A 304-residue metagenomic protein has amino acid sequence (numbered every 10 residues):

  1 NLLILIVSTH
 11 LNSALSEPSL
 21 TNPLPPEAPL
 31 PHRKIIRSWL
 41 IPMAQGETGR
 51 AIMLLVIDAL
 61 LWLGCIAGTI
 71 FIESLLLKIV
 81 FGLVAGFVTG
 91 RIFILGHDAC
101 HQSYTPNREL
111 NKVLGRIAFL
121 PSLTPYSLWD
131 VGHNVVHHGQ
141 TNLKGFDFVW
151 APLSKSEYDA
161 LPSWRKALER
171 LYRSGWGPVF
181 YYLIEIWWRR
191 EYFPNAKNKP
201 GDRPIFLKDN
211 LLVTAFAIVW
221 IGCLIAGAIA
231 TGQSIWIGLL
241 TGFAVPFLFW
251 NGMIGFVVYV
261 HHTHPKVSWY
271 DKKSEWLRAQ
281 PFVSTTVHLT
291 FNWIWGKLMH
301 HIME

Functional and structural regions predicted by a protein language model:
N1-V7: Short, Lys/Arg-enriched N-terminal segments with co-localized hydrophobic residues within the first ~10-30 amino acids
S8-H10, L20-N22, W39-I41, P265-Y270 (+1 more regions): Polar-ligand-bearing catalytic/cofactor-coordination segments of membrane-embedded or membrane-tethered inner-membrane
T9-L75: Topogenic membrane-insertion module of multi-pass membrane proteins
Q45-I92, S122-T124, E169-Y182, D202-V257: Alpha-helical bilayer-embedded segments of polytopic membrane proteins, i.e., transmembrane/intramembrane helices
T89-G96, C100-N210, K266-E304: Membrane-embedded catalytic scaffold of the fatty acid hydroxylase/desaturase
F243-A244, V260-H261, D271: Active-site proximal loops enriched in glycine and acidic residues that flank catalytic Cys/His/Asp and coordinate
F256-S268: Juxtamembrane/interface segments at transmembrane-helix termini
